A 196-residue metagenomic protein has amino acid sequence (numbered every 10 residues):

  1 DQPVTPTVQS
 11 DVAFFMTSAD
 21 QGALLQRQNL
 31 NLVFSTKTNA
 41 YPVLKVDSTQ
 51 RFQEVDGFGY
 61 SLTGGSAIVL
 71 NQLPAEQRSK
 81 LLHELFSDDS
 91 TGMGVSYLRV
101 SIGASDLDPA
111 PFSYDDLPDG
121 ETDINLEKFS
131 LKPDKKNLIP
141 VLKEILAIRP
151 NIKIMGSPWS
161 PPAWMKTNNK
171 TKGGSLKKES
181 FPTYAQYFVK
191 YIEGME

Functional and structural regions predicted by a protein language model:
D1-T7: Bacterial Sec-dependent N-terminal signal peptides
T7-F34: Signal-peptide-cleavage-adjacent N-terminal segments of secreted and extracellular proteins
L24-E196: N-terminal catalytic cores of secreted or lumenal carbohydrate-active enzymes
